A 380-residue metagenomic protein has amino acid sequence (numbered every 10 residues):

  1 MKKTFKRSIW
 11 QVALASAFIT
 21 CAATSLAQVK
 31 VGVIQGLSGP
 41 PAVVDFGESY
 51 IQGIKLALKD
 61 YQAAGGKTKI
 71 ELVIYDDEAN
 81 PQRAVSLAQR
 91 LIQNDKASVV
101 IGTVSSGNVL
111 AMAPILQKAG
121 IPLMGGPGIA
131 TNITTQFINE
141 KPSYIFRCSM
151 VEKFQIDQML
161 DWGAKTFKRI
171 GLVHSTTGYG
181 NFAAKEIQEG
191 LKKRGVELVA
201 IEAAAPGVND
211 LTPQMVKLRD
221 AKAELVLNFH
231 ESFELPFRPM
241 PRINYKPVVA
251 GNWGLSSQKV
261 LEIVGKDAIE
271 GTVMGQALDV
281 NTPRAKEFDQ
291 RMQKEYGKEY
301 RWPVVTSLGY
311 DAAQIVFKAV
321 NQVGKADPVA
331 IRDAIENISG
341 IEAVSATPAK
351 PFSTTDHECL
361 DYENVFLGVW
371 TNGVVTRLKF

Functional and structural regions predicted by a protein language model:
K2-S8, V12-F18, L26-F380: Extracytosolic ligand-binding ectodomains
